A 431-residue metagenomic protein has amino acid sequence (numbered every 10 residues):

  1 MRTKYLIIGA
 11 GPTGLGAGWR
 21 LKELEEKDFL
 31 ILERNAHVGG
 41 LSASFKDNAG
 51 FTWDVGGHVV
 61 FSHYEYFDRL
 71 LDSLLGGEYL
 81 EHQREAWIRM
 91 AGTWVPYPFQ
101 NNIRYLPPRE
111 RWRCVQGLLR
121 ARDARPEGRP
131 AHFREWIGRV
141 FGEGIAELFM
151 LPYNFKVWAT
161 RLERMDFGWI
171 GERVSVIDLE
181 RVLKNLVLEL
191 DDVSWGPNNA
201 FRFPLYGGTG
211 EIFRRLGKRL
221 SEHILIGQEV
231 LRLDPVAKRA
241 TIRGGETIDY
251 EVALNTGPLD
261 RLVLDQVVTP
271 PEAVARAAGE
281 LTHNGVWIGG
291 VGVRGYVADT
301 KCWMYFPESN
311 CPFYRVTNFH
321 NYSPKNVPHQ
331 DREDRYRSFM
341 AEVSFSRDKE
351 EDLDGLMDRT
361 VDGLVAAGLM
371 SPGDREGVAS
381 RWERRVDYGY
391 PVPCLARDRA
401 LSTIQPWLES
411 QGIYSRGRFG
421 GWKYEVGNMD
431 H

Functional and structural regions predicted by a protein language model:
T3-I31: N-terminal Rossmann-like FAD-binding beta1-loop-alpha1 element of flavoenzymes
L6-I8, L32, I248-L262: Short hydrophobic core segments
T13, H37, D260: Conserved Rossmann-like nucleotide-cofactor binding loop
K22-D47: Glycine-rich FAD pyrophosphate-binding loop
A49-R125: Dinucleotide-binding Rossmann-like beta1-alpha1 core, especially the glycine-rich loop that anchors the ADP
T93, I103, E110, C114-K238 (+1 more regions): Active-site/ligand-binding neighborhood in enzyme catalytic cores
Y250-V252, D260-Y414, Y424-E425: C-terminal segments that line or cap access tunnels to active or ligand-binding sites in enzymes and enzyme-associated
F419-H431: A conserved FAD-binding loop/helix module that cradles the flavin
